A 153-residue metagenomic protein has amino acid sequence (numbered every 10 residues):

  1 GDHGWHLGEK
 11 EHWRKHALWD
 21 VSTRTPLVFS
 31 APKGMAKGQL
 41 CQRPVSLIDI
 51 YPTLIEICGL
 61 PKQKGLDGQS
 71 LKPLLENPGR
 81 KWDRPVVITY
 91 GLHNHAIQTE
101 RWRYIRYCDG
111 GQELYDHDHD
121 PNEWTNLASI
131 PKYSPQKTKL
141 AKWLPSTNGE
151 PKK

Functional and structural regions predicted by a protein language model:
G1-A36, S46: Histidine-centered active-site microenvironments of extracellular/periplasmic hydrolases and transferases
H3-E9, M35, S46-Y51, E56-H117 (+2 more regions): C-terminal cap/loop subdomain of S1 sulfatases and analogous C-terminal strand-loop tails that border
W19, Q42, K62-K64: Short, surface-exposed helix-loop/turn micro-motifs enriched in polar/charged residues
G38-L40: Electron-transfer interface patches adjacent to heme c in soluble/periplasmic c-type cytochromes and di-/multiheme
Q42, A128-K132: Short alpha-helix boundary/capping segments
E123-L127: Carboxylate-dense, calcium-coordinating segments in secreted/extracellular and ER-lumen proteins
